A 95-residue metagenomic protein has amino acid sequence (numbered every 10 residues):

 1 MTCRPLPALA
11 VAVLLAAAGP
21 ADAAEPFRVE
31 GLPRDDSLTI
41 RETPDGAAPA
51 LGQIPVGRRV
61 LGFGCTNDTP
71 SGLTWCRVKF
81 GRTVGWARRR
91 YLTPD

Functional and structural regions predicted by a protein language model:
M1-L9: Bacterial N-terminal signal peptides that target proteins for export
A8-A17: Bacterial N-terminal signal peptides
G19-A23: Sec/Tat signal peptide C-region and signal peptidase I cleavage site
A24-R41: Short N-terminal segments immediately surrounding and downstream of signal-peptide cleavage
T43-R59: SH3/SH3-like (including bacterial SH3b) beta-barrel domains that bind proline-rich motifs or cell-wall ligands
I54-R90: SH3/SH3-like beta-barrel superfamily modules
